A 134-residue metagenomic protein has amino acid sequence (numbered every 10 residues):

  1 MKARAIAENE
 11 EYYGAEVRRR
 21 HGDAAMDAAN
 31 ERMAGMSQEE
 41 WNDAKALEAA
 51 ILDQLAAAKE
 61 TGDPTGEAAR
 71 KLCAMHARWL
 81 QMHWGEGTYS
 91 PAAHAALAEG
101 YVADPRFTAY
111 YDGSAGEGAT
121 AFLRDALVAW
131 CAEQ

Functional and structural regions predicted by a protein language model:
M1-Q134: Amphipathic alpha-helical "stalk" segments
